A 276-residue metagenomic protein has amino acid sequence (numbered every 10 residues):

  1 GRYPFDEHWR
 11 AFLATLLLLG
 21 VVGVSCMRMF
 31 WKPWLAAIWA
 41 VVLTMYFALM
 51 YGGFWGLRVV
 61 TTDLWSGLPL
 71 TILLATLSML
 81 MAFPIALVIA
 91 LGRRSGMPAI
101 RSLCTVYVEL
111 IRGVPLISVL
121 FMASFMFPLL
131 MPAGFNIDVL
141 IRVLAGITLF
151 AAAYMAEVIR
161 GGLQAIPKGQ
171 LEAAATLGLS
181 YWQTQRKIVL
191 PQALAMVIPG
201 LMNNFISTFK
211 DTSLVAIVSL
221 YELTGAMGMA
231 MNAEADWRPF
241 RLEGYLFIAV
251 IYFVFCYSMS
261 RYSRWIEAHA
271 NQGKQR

Functional and structural regions predicted by a protein language model:
G1-R276: Transmembrane alpha-helices and adjacent helix-loop boundaries
